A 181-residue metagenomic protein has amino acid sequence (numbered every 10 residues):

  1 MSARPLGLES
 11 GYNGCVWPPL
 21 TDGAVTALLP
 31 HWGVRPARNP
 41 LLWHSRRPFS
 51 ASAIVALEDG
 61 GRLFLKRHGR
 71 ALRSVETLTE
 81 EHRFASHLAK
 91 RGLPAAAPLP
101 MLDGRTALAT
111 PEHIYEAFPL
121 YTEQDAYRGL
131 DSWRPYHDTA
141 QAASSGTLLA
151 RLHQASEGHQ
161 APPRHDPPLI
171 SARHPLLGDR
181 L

Functional and structural regions predicted by a protein language model:
S2-G7, R164-L181: Active-site catalytic-loop/activation-segment of kinase and kinase-like phosphoryl-transfer enzymes
S2-N39: Juxta-kinase regulatory segment immediately upstream of eukaryotic protein kinase catalytic domains
Y12-W17, N39-W43, G69-E76: A short N-terminal beta->alpha junction/helix N-cap motif
V34-E58: ATP-binding glycine-rich phosphate-binding loop
L41, P100-M101, R164: Proline- and acidic/polar-enriched loop/turn elements at helix boundaries
H44, D103-G104, P167-P168: Positions that flank functional sites
E58-H159: ATP-binding pocket architecture of kinase catalytic cores
